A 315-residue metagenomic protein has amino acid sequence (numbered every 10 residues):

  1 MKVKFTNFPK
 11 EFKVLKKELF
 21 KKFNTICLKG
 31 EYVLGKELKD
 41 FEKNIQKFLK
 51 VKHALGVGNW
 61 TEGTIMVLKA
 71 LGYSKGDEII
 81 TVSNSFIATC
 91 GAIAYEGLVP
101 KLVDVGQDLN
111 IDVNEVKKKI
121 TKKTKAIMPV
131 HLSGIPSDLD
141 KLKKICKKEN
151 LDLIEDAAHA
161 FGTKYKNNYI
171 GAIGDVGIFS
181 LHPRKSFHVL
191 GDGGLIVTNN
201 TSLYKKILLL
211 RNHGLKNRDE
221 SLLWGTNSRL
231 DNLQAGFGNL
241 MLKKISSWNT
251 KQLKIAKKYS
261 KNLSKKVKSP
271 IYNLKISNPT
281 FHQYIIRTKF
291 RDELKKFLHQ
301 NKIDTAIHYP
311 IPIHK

Functional and structural regions predicted by a protein language model:
M1-E31: N-terminal "arm"/small-domain region of PLP-dependent enzymes with the aminotransferase-like
K4, D192, T280-H282: Short amphipathic alpha-helical segments
P9, K21, L38-N44, F48-A54 (+6 more regions): PLP-dependent aminotransferase class I/II
E31-E78, A92-V103, N168: Phosphate-binding glycine-rich loop
G56, T81, L102, I196 (+1 more regions): Conserved SAM-binding loop
K69-A157, K164: PLP-dependent aminotransferase-like
E155-L190, K205, R218-L222: Conserved active-site segment immediately N-terminal to the catalytic lysine that forms the internal aldimine
F179-S180, G194-N199: Short beta-strand-to-turn element immediately C-terminal to the catalytic PLP-Schiff-base lysine in fold type I
